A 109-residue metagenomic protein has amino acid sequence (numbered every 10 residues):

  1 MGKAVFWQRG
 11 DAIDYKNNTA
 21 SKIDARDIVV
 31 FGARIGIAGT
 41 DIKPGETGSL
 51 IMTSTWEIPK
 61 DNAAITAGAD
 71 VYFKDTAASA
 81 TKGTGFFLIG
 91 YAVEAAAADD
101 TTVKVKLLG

Functional and structural regions predicted by a protein language model:
M1-G109: Surface-exposed, low-hydrophobicity beta-strand/loop segments enriched in small/polar/acidic residues
